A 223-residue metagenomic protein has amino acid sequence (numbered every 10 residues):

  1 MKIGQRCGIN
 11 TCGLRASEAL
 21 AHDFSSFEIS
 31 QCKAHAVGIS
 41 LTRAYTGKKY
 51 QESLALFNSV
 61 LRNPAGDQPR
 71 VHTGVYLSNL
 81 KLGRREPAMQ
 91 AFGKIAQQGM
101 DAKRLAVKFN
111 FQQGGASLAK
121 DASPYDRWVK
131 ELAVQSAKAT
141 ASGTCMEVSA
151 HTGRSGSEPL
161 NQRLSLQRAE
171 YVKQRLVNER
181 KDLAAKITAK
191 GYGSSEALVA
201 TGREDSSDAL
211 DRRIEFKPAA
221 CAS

Functional and structural regions predicted by a protein language model:
M1, C7-G8, C12-R104: N-terminal targeting leaders that direct proteins to extracytoplasmic destinations
A36-I39, E52-A55, R70, P87-Q90 (+5 more regions): Extracytoplasmic/secreted proteins, especially bacterial periplasmic and envelope-associated proteins
Y45, R84, L198, D205-S223: A cross-taxonomic marker for long C-terminal extensions/tails that follow the last structured domain
R62-A65, L80-K81, G93, Q97 (+2 more regions): Sec-exported extracytoplasmic/periplasmic mature domains
L80-A91, Q97-V107, Q112-L132, A197-V199: Alpha-helical linker/edge segments of TPR/alpha-solenoid repeat scaffolds and analogous pre-/post-domain helices
V107-G114, L132-A169, I187-A200: Short, surface-exposed beta-strand segments enriched in small/polar/acidic residues
A116-S149, K173-E179, F216-S223: Periplasmic peptidoglycan-binding/anchoring modules of Gram-negative envelope and division proteins
L183-I187, D211: Short acidic capping loops at alpha-helix termini that bridge into adjacent secondary structure
